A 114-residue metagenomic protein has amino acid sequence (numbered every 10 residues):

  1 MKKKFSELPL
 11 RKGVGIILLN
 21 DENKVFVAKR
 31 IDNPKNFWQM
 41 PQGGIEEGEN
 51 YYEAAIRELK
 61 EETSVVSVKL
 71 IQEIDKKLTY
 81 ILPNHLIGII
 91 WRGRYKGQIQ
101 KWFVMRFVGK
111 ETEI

Functional and structural regions predicted by a protein language model:
M1-L19, R92-G93: Acidic, metal-coordinating catalytic segment for phosphate/diphosphate chemistry, firing primarily on the Nudix
K24-V25: Entry beta-strands of beta-propeller and related beta-repeat scaffolds
N33-N36: A conserved beta-turn-beta hairpin within the catalytic core of GNAT-like acetyltransferases that forms part
Q39-M40: A short gly/proline-enriched turn/hairpin at secondary-structure junctions
E46-I114: Unchanged
